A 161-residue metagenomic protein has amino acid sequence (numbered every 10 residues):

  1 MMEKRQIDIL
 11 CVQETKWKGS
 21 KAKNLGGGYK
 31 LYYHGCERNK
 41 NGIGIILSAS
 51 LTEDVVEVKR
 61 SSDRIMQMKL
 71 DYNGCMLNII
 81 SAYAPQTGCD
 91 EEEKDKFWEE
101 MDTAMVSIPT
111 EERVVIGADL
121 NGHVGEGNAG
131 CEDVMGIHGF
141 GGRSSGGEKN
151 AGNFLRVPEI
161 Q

Functional and structural regions predicted by a protein language model:
M1-Q161: A shared catalytic/ligand-binding motif for oxyanion handling
